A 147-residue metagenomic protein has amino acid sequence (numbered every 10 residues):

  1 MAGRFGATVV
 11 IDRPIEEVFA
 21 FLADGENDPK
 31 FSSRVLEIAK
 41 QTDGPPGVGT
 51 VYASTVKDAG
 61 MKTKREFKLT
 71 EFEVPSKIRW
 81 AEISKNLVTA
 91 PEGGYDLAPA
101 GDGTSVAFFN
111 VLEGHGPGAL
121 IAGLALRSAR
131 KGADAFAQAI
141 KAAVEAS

Functional and structural regions predicted by a protein language model:
M1-D43, G47: Hydrophobic ligand-binding cavity/cleft-lining segments
A2, K62, V88-A90: Short solvent-exposed loop/turn micro-motifs enriched in small/polar/acidic residues
A7-V9, R65-E71, E82, P91-P99: Hydrophobic/aromatic beta-strand elements that line small-molecule binding cavities or substrate pockets in beta-rich
V9, S54-V56, W80, Y95 (+1 more regions): Preference for bulky hydrophobic residues occupying beta-strand positions in well-ordered beta-sheet regions
E16-A20, K30, E71, A98-D102 (+2 more regions): Replace "anionic and nucleotidyl ligands
A39-N86, S105, A135-S147: Glycine-rich portal/gate segments that line the openings of hydrophobic small-molecule binding cavities
I83-A135: Beta-strand/loop substructures that line and gate deep hydrophobic ligand-binding cavities in soluble
